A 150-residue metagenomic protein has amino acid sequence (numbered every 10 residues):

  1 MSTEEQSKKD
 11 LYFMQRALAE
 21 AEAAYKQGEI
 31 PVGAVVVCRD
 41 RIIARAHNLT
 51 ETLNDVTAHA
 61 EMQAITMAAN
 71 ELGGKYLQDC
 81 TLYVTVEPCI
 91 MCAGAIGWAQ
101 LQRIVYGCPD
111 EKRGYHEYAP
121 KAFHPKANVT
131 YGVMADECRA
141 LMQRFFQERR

Functional and structural regions predicted by a protein language model:
M1-A24, P88-R150: Zinc-dependent deaminase
D10, H59-Y76: Short, solvent-exposed cationic patches
A17, A21-A24, A34, A44 (+2 more regions): Small-residue (primarily alanine) positions within well-ordered alpha-helices, especially packing/interaction faces
G28-V32, Q78: Short, basic and Ser/Thr-rich N-terminal targeting/leader segments
V32-D40: Short beta-strand scaffold segments in enzyme catalytic cores
I43-T50, K126: Short beta->alpha transition motifs characteristic of CBS
L49-M62: A short, polar/charged loop-to-alpha-helix boundary motif
G74-V86: Immediate flanking context of iron-sulfur cluster ligation sites
